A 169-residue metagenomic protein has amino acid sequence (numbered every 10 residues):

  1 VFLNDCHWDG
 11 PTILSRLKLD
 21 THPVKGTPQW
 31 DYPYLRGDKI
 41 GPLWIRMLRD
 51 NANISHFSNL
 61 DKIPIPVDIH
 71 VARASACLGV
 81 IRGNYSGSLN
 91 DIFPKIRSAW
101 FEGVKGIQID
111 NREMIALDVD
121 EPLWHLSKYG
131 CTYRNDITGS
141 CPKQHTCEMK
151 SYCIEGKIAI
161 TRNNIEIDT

Functional and structural regions predicted by a protein language model:
V1-T169: HhH-family (HhH-GPD) DNA N-glycosylase catalytic core used in base-excision repair
